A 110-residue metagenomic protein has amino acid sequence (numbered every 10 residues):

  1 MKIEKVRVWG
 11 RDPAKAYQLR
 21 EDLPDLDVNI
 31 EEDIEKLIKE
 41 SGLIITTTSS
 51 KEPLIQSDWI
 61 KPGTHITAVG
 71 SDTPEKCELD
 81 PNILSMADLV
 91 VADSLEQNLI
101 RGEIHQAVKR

Functional and structural regions predicted by a protein language model:
K2-L23: NAD(P)-binding Rossmann-fold cofactor-contacting core
W9, P24-D27, Q56-S71: P-loop/Walker A phosphate-binding loop and immediately adjacent motor/lid segment at beta-alpha junctions
P13, E32-E35, S49-S50: Conserved SAM/SAH-binding loop
L26-S41, S57: Short acidic low-complexity segments
I30, T46, A92-D93: General beta-strand structural signal in soluble alpha/beta enzymes
T47-I55, T73: Beta-loop-alpha module in the N-terminal Rossmann-like domain of NAD(P)-dependent dehydrogenases, especially those
I60-T64, V69-R110: Rossmann-fold NAD(P)-binding glycine/threonine-rich loop
